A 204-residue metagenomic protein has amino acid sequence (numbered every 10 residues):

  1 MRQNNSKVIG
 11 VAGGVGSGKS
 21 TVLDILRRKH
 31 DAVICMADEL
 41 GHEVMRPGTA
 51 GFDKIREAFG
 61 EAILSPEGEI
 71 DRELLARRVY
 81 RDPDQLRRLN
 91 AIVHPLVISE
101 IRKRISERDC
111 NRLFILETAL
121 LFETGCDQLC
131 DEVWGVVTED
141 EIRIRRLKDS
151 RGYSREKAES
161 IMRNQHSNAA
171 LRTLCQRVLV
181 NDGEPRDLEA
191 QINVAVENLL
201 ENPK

Functional and structural regions predicted by a protein language model:
V11: Hydrophobic anchor at the beta1->P-loop junction of P-loop NTPases
S17: ATP-binding Walker
S20: Walker A/P-loop
A32-M45: Short beta-strand-centered segment that lines the nucleotide-binding/catalytic pocket of NTP-utilizing
H42-L113: ATP-dependent small-molecule kinase phosphotransfer cores that center on conserved nucleotide phosphate-binding segments
V97, I101, Q128-L129, D149 (+1 more regions): Small-molecule kinase domains that catalyze NTP-dependent phosphoryl transfer to phosphate-bearing small molecules
S99-R108, L113-S150: ATP-dependent NMP and nucleoside kinases share a basic, alpha-helical "lid"
